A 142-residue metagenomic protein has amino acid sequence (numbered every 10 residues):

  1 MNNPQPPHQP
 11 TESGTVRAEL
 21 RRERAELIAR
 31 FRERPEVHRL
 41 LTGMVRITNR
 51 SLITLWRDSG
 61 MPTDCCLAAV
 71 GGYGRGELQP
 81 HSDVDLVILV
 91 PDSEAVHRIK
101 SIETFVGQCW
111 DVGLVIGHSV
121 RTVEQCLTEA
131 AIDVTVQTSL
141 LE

Functional and structural regions predicted by a protein language model:
M1-T63, H81: N-terminal regions immediately upstream of nucleotidyltransferase
S13-E23, G71-R75, V123-E124, L140-E142: Short, functional N-terminal and low-complexity linear motifs
A18, A25, A29, A68-A69 (+3 more regions): A sequence-composition feature that detects small, non-aromatic residues
E23, L40, E94-H97, S101-I102: Hydrophobic/basic alpha-helical segments enriched in Actinobacteria
E33, L40, C66, G71-G74 (+1 more regions): Preference for short coil/turn "hinge" residues that link or interrupt alpha-helices
P35, E77, S82, V120 (+1 more regions): Solvent-exposed, flexible loop/coil residues
H38, R46-I53, S59, I99-E142: Conserved catalytic core of two-metal-ion nucleotidyltransferases
T48-I99: Active-site nucleotide-donor binding segment shared across nucleotidyl transfer reactions
